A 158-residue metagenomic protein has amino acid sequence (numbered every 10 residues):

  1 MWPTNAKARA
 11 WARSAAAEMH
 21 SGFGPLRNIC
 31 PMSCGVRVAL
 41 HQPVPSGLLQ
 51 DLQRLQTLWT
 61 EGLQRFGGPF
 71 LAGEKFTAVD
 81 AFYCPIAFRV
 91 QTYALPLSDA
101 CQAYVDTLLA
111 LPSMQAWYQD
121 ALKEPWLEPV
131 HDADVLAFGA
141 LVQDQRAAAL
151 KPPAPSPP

Functional and structural regions predicted by a protein language model:
M1-S46, T60, A148-P158: GST-like domain detector, emphasizing the conserved glutathione-binding G-site in the N-terminal thioredoxin-like
M1-W11, F66-A78, A100: All-alpha amphipathic helical-bundle segments outside canonical DNA-binding/catalytic cores that form hydrophobic
W2, R27, L48, L52 (+4 more regions): Tryptophan-centric aromatic hotspots in well-structured domains and transmembrane helices
A39-L49, A103-Y118: Short, mixed-charge aromatic SLiMs
Q42-R65, L71: A contiguous binding-surface segment within folded domains or other stable secondary-structure elements
L71-P96, A100-Q102, D106-A110, Y118: GST superfamily/GST-like fold recognition
A121-P158: Acidic/histidine-enriched, glycine/proline-rich intrinsically disordered or flexible terminal extensions
